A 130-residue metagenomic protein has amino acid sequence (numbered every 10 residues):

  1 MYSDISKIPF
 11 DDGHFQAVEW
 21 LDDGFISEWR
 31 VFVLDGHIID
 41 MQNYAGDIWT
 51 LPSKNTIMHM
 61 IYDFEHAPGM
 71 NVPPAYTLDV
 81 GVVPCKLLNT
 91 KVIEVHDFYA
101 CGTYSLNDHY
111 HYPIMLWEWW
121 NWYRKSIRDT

Functional and structural regions predicted by a protein language model:
M1-P68: Active-site nucleotide/adenylate-binding loops and adjacent lid/helix of ATP-dependent enzymes
W29, N71-C85: A short glycine-rich, hydrophobically flanked beta-strand micro-motif that places a catalytic Asp/Glu for divalent metal
Q42, G81, H96: Anionic group-transfer/hydrolysis microenvironments
S53, D79, N107-Y110: Poly-acidic low-complexity segments
N71, P84-T130: C-terminal active-site "lid" helix and adjoining low-complexity regulatory extension at the edge of ATP-using catalytic
